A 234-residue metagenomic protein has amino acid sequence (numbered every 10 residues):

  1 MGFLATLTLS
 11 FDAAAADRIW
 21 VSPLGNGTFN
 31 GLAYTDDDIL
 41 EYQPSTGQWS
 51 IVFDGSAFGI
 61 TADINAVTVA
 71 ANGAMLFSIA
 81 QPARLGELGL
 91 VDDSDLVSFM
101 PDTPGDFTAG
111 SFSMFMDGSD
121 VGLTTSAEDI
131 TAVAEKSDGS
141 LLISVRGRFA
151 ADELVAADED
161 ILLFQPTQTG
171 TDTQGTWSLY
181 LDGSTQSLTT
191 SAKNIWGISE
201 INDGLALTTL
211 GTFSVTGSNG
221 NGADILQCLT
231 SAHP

Functional and structural regions predicted by a protein language model:
M1-T6: Sec-dependent signal peptide recognition, specifically the positively charged N-region followed immediately by
S10-F11: N-terminal signal peptide c-region/cleavage motif recognized by signal peptidases
A14-P234: Sequence/structural signature of beta-propeller domains
